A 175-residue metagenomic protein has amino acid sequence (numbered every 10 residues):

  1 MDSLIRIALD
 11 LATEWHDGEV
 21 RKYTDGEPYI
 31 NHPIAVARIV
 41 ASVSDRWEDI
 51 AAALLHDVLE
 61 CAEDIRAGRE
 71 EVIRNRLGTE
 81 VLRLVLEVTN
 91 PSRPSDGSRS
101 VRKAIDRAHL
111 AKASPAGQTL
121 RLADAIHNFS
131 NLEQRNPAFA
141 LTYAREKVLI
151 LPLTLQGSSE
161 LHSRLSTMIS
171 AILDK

Functional and structural regions predicted by a protein language model:
M1-K175: Active-site helical microenvironments for divalent-metal-assisted chemistry
